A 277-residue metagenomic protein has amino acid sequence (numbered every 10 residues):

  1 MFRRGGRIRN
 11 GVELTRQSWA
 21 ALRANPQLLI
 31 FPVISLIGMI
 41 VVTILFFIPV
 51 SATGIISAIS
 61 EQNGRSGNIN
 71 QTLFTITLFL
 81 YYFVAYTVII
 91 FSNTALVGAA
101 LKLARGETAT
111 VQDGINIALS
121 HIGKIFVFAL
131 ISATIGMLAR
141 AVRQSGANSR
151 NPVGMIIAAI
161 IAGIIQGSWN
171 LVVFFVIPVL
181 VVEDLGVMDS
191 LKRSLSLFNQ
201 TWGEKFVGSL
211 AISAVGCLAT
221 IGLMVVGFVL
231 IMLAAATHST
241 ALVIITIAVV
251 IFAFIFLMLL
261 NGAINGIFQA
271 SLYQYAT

Functional and structural regions predicted by a protein language model:
M1-T277: Hydrophobic alpha-helical membrane segments
